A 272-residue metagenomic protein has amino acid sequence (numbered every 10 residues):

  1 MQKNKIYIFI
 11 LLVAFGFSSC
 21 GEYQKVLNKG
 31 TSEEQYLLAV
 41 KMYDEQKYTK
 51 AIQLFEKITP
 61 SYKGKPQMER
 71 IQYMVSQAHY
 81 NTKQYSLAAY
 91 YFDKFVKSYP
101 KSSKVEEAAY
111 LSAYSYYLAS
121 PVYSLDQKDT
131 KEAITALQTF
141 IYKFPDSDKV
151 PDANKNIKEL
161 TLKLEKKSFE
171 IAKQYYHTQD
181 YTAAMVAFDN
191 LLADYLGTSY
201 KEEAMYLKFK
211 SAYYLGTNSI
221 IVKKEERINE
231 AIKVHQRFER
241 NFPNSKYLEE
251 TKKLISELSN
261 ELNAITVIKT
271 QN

Functional and structural regions predicted by a protein language model:
Q2-I8, G16-N272: Acidic, polar-rich low-complexity tracts and alpha-helical solenoid repeat scaffolds
